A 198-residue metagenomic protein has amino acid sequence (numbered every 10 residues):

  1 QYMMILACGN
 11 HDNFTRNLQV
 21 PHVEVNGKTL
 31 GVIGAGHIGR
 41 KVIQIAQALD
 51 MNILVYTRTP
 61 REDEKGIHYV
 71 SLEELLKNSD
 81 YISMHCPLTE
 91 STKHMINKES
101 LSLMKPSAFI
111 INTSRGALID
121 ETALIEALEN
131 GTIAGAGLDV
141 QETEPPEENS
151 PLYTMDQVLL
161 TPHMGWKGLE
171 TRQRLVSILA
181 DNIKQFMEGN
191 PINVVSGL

Functional and structural regions predicted by a protein language model:
Q1-T29, K41-Q44: Phosphate-binding beta-alpha-beta segment of Rossmann-like dinucleotide-binding domains, i.e., the NAD(P)
Y2, N13-P21, E142-L198: C-terminal helix-to-coil terminal segments
H22-N26, Q47, S102-L103, L152: Short, flexible hinge/linker loops that cap or flank conserved catalytic cores
T29, M51-N52: Residues at the starts of beta-strands that form the adenosine-phosphate
A35-G36: Glycine-rich Rossmann-fold phosphate-binding loop(s) that bind the pyrophosphate of adenine dinucleotide cofactors
I43, Q47, L128-E129: Gly/Ala-rich phosphate-binding loop of Rossmann-like dinucleotide-binding domains, activating on the conserved
N52, T59-P151: Rossmann-like adenosine-cofactor binding region
